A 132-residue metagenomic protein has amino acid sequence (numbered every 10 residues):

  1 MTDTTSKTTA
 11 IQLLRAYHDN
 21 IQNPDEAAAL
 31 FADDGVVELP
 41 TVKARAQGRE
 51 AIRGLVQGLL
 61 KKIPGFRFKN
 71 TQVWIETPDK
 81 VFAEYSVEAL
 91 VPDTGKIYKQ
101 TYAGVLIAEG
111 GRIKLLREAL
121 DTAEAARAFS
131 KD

Functional and structural regions predicted by a protein language model:
M1-A29, D33, D132: Short, low-complexity N-terminal intrinsically disordered segments enriched in polar/charged residues
T2-T5, L60-D132: A beta-strand edge to alpha-helix "cap/lid" segment located at domain peripheries
T4-T8, A46-E50, I97: Residues at secondary-structure transition points
K7-A16, L39-R45, L59-P64, F82-S86: Short, mixed-charge, low-aromatic patches
L14, H18-I21, F31, V56 (+3 more regions): Hydrophobic alpha-helical core bundles mediating ligand binding, dimerization, or RNAP-core interactions
Y17, E26-A28, G35, G48 (+4 more regions): Hydrophobic pocket/interface hotspot
P24, A28-T77: A solvent-exposed, acidic/Ser-Thr-rich amphipathic alpha-helical stretch
